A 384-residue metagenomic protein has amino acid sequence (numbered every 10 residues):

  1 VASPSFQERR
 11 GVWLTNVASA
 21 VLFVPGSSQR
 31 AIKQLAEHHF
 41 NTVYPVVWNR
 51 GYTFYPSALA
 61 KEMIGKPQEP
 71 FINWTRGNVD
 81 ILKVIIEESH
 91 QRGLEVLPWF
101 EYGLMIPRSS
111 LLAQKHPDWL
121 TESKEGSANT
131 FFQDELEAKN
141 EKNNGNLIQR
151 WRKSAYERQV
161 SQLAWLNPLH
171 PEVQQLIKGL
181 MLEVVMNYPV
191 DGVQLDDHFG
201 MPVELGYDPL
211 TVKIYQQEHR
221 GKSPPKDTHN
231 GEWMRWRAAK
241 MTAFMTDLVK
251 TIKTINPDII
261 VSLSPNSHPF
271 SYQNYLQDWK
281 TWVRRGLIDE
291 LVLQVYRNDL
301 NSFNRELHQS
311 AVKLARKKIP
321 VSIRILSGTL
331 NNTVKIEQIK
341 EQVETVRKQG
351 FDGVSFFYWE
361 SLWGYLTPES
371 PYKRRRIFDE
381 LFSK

Functional and structural regions predicted by a protein language model:
F6-T15, S19-L22, G26, P98 (+1 more regions): Active-site-adjacent "subsite" loops/lids of carbohydrate-active enzymes
S19-G26, V46-T53, T75-V79, M201 (+4 more regions): Acidic-and-aromatic substrate-binding clefts and catalytic sites of carbohydrate-active enzymes
A20-E37, V173-V184, S271-R285, V334-R347: Short, acidic/polar
A20-H38, G65-R92, Q175-G179, A239-T246: Aromatic- and glycine-enriched glycan-recognition loops and surfaces that form the carbohydrate-binding subsites
G26-T53, N187-G192, L287-L291, K348-V354: Catalytic domains of carbohydrate-active enzymes, especially glycoside hydrolases
F40-G77: Aromatic-lined carbohydrate-binding/catalytic grooves of carbohydrate-active enzymes
E204-G206, L210-N332: Glycoside hydrolase catalytic-domain groove-lining segments
I288-F303, S310, K317-K384: Substrate-binding cleft of secreted/luminal carbohydrate-active enzymes
